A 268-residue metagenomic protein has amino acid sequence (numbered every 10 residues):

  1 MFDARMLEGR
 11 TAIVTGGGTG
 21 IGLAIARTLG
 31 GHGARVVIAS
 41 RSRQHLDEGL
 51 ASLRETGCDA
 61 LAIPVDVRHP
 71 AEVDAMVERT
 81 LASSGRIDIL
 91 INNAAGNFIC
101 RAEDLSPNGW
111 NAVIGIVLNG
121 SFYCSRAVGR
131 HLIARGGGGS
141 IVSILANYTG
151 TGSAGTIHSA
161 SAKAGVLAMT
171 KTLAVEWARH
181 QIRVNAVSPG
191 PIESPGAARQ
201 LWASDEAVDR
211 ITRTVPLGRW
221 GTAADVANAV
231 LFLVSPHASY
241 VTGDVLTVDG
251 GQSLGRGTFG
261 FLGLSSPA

Functional and structural regions predicted by a protein language model:
F2-A4, L231, T242-A268: Short C-terminal tail/terminal secondary-structure segment of NAD(P)H-dependent dehydrogenase/reductase domains
T11, G18-G20: Conserved glycine-rich cofactor-binding loop
R43, P64-A75, P107, A224-D225: The beta1-alpha1 cofactor-binding region of Rossmann-like NAD(H)/NADP(H)-dependent oxidoreductases
I91, A178, R183, V241-G243: Short, small/polar-rich loop/turn modules that mediate ligand/substrate recognition or access, typified
R101-A102, S106-I114, I211: Substrate-binding pocket helix/loop in short-chain dehydrogenase/reductase
R130, V175-R179, S239: Alpha-helical segment proximal to the catalytic Tyr-Lys
V142-G165, T170-R179, P191: Catalytic loop of short-chain dehydrogenase/reductase
